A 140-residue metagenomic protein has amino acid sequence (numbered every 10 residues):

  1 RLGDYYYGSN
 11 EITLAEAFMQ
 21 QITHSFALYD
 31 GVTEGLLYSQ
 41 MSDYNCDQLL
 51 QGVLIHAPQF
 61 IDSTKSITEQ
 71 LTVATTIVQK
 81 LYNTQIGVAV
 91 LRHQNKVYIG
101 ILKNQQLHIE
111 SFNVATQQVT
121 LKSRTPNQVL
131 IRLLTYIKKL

Functional and structural regions predicted by a protein language model:
R1-L140: Short alpha-helical segments enriched in small residues
